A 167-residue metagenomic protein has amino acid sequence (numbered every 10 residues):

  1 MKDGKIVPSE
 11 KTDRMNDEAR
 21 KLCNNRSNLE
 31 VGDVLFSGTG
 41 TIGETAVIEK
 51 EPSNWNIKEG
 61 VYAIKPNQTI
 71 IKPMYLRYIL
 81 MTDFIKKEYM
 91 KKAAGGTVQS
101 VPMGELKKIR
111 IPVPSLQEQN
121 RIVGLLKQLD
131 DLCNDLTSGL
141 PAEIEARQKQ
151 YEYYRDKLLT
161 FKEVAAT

Functional and structural regions predicted by a protein language model:
M1-T167: Charged, alpha-helix-forming regions
